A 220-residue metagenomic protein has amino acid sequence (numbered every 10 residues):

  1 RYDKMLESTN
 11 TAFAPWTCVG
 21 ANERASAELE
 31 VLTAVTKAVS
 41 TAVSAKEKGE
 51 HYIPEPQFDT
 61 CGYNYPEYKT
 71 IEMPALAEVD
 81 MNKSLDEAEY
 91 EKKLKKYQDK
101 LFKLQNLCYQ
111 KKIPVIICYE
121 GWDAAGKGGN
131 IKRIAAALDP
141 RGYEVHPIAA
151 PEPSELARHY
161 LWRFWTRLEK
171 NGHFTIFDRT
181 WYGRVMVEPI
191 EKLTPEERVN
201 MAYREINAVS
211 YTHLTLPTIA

Functional and structural regions predicted by a protein language model:
R1, V199-Y211: Substrate-engagement module of ASCE P-loop NTPases
R1-A25: Small-molecule kinase domains that catalyze NTP-dependent phosphoryl transfer to phosphate-bearing small molecules
F58-L94: Charged, amphipathic alpha-helical linker segments immediately N-terminal to NTP-binding catalytic cores
F102-C108: Pre-Walker A adenine-sensing motif
Y119-I134: Glycine-rich phosphate-binding P-loop
R141-P151: Short beta-strand-centered segment that lines the nucleotide-binding/catalytic pocket of NTP-utilizing
I148, S154-R198: Conserved nucleotide-sensing/catalytic segment adjacent to the nucleotide-binding pocket in NTP-handling enzymes
T212-A220: Conserved small/polar residues in nucleotide/adenosyl-binding loops
